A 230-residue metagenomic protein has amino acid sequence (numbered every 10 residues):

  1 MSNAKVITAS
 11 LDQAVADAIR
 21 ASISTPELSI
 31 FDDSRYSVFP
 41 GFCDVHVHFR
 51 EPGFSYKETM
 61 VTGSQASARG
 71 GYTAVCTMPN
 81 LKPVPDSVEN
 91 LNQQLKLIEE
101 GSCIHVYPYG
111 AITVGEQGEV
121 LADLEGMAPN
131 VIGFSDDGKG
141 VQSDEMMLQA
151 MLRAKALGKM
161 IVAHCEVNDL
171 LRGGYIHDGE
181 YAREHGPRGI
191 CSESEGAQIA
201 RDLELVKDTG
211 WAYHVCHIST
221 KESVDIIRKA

Functional and structural regions predicted by a protein language model:
M1-G41: Histidine-rich, glycine-flanked metal-binding segment
A4, R35, H46, S67 (+5 more regions): Divalent metal-coordination and catalytic microenvironments
T25-E27, S34, Y72-T73, G101-H105 (+3 more regions): Short coil/turn connectors at secondary-structure junctions
Y36-G101: Metal-associated gating/positioning segment near the N- to mid-region
V45-E58, P79-L81, Y107-E119, H185-E193: Active-site mouth loops of central-metabolism enzymes
Y56-S64, G115-G126, R201-D202: Short, acidic/polar
K96-I112: A glycine-rich helix N-cap at a beta->alpha junction
L121-A230: Histidine/acidic residue-rich metal-binding segments in metalloenzymes
